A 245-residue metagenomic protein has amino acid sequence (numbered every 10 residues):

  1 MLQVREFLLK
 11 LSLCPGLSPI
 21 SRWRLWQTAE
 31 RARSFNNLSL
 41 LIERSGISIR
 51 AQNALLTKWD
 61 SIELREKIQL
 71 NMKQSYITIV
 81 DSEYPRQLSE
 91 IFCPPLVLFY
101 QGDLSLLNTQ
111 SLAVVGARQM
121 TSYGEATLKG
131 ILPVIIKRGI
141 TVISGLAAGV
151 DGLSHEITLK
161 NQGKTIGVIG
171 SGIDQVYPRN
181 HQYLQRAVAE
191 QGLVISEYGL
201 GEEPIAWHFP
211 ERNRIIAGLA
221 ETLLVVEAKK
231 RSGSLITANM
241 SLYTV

Functional and structural regions predicted by a protein language model:
M1-A126, G130-P133: Short, positively charged patches
L2-Q3, I79-V245: Glycine-biased, small-residue-rich flexible motifs in mid-sequence functional cores and linkers
